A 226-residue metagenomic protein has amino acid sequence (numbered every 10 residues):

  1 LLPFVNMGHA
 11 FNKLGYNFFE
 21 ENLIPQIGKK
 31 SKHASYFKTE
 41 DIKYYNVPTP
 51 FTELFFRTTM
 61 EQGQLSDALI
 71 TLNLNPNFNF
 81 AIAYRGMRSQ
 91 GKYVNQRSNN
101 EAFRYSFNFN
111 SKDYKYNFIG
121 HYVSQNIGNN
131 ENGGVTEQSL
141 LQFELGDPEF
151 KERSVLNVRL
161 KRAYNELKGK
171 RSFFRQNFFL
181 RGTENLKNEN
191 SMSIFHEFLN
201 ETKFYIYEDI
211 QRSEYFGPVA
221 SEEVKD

Functional and structural regions predicted by a protein language model:
L2, P25, Q90-A102, S106-K168: Outer-membrane beta-barrel translocator/channel fold
P25-I27, A34, K38-I70, G91-K92: Short strand-turn segments of transmembrane beta-barrel domains in outer membranes, especially the first one or two
I42-T49, P76-N77, K112-K115, R181-M192: Short loop/turn motifs that connect adjacent beta-strands in outer-membrane beta-barrel proteins
Y44-P50, A81-R88, Q142-V158, G217-K225: Flexible, solvent-exposed coil segments and beta strand-coil junctions, predominantly the extracellular/periplasmic
P48, Q62-S66, N99-F103, K168-S172: Residues that define the transmembrane beta-barrel architecture of outer-membrane proteins
L54-T58, Y84-G86, G120-S124, M192-I206: Transmembrane beta-barrel strands of outer-membrane/channel proteins
A68-L72, I82, Y105-F109, F174-L180: Residues on the lipid-exposed face of transmembrane beta-strands in outer-membrane beta-barrel proteins
S154-D226: Face-selective signature of the C-terminal outer-membrane beta-barrel domain
